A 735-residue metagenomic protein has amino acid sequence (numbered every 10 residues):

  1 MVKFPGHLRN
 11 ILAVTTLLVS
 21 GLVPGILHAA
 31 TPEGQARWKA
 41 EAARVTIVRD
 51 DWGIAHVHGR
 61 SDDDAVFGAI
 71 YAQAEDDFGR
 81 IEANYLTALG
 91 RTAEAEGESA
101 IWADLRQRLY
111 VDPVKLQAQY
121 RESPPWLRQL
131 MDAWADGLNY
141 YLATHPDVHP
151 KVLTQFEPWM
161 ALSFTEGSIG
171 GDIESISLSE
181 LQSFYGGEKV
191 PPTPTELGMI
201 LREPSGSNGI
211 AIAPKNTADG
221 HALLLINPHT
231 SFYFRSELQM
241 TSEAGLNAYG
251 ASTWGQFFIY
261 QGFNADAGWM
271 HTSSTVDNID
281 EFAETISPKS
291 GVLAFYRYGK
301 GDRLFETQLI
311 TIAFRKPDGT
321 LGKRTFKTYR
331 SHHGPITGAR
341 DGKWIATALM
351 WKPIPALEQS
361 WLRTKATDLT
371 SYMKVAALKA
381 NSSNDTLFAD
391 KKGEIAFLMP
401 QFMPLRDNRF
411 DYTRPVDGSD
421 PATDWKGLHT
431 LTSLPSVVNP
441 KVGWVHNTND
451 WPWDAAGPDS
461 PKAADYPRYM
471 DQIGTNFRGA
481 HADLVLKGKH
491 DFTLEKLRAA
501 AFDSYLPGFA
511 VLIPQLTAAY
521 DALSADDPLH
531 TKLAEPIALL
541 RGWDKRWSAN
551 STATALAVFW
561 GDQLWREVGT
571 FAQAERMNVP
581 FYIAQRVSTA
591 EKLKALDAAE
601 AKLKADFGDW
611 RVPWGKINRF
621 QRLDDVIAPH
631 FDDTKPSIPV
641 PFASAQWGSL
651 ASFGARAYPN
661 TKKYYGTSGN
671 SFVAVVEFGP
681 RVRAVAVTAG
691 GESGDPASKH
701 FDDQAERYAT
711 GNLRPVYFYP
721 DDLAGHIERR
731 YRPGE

Functional and structural regions predicted by a protein language model:
M1-L8: N-terminal secretory signal peptides that target proteins for export/translocation
F4, G25-H28: Intrinsic disorder/low-complexity segments, especially N-terminal tails and targeting/processing regions
I11-G25: Bacterial N-terminal signal peptides
A30-P514, A518, L529, A538 (+1 more regions): C-terminal/peripheral segments of proteins
